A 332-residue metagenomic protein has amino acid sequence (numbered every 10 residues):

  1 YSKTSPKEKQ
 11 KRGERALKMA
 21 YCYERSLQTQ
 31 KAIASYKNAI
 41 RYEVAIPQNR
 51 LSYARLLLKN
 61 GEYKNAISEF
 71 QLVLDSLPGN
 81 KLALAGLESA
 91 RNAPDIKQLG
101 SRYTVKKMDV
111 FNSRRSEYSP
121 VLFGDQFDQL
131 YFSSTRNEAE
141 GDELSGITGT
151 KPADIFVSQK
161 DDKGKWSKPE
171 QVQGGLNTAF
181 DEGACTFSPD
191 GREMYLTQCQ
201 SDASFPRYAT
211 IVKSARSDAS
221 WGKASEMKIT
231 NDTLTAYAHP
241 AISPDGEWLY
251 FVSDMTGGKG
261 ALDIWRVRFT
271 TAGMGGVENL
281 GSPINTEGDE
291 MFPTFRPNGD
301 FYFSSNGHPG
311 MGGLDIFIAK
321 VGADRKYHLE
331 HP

Functional and structural regions predicted by a protein language model:
Y1-S5, N38-A39, L72-V73: Canonical positions in the second alpha-helix
K11-K18: Amphipathic alpha-helical repeat scaffolds of TPR domains
R25, S52, K59, Y63-K64 (+1 more regions): Short, conserved micro-motifs composed of acidic
